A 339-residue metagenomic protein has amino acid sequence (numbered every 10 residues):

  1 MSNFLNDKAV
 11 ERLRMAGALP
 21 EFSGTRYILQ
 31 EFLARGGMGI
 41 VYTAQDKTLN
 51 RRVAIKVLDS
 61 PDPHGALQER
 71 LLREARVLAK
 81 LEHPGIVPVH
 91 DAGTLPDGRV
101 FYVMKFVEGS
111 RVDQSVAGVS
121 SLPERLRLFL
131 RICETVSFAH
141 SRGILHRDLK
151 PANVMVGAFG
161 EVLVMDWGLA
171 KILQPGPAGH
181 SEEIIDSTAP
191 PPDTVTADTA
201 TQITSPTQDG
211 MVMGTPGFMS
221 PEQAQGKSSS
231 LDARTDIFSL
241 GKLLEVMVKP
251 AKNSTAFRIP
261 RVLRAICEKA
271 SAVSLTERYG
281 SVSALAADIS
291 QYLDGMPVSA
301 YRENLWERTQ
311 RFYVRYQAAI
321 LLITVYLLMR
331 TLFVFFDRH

Functional and structural regions predicted by a protein language model:
M1-F32, L58-H64, L122, L173-P206 (+3 more regions): Short N-terminal regulatory/linker segments that flank and modulate the kinase catalytic core
I40: Conserved N-lobe ATP-binding subsite of Hanks-type protein kinase domains, especially the beta3 VAIK lysine
Q45, E108, L130, V136-S137 (+5 more regions): C-terminal lobe helix-coil module of Hanks-type protein kinase domains
Q45-R52: Conserved N-lobe loop of protein kinases adjacent to the ATP-binding glycine-rich P-loop
D59-K80: AlphaC helix of the eukaryotic protein kinase fold
D91-G93: A short, aromatic-enriched beta-strand patch in the conserved N-lobe beta-sheet of the protein kinase catalytic domain
D97-R111: Conserved short submotifs of the Hanks-type protein kinase catalytic core that shape the nucleotide-binding pocket
R111-S121: AlphaC helix of the protein kinase catalytic domain
